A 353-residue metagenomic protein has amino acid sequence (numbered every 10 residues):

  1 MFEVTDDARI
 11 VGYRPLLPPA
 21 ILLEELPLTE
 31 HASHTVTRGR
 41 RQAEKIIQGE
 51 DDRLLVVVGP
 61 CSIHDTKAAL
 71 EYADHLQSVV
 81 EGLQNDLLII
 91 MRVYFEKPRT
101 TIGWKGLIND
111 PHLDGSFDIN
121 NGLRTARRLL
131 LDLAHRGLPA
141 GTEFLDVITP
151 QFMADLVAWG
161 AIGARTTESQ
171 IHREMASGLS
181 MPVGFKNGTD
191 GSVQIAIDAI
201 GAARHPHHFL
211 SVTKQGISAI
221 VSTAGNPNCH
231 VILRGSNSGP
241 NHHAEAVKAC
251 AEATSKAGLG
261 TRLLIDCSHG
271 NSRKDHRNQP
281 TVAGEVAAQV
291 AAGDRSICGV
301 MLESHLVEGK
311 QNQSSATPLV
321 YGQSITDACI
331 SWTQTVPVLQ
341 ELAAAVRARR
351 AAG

Functional and structural regions predicted by a protein language model:
F2-D6, A73, D86-V247, H269-G270 (+7 more regions): Active-site-facing alpha/beta catalytic cores
D7-I47: N- or domain-start disorder-to-order transition segments that initiate the globular core
I47-E50, V80-Q84, R128-G137, T223 (+1 more regions): Acidic (Asp/Glu)-rich catalytic clusters
L55-A68, D327: Conserved phosphate/anionic-ligand binding catalytic regions in large, soluble enzymes, centered on
G59, I265, S331: Conserved, mostly hydrophobic/aromatic
R234-S236, N241, A249-L264: A contiguous, surface-oriented mixed alpha/beta subdomain in the mid-to-C-terminal portion of proteins that forms
H305-R350: Internal helix-turn-beta structural module
